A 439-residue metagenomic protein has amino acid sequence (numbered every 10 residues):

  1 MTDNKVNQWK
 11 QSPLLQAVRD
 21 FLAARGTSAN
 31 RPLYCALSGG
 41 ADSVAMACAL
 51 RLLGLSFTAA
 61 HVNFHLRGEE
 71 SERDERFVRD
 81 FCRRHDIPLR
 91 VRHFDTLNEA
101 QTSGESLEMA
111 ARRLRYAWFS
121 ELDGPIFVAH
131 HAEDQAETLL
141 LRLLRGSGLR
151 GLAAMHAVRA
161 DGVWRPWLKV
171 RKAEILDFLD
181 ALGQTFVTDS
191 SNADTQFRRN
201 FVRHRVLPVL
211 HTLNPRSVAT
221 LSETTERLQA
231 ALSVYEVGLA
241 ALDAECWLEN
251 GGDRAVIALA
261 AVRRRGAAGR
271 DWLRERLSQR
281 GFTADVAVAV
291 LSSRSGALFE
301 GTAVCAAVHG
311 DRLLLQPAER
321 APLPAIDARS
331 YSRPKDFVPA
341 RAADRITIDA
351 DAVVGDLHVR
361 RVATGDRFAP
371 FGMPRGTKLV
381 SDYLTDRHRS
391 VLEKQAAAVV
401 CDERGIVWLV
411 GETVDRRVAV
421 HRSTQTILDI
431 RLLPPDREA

Functional and structural regions predicted by a protein language model:
T2-D42, T58-F64, F94-T96, L114 (+2 more regions): AMP-forming adenylation/ATP pyrophosphatase catalytic core
T2-P208: Core alpha/beta nucleotide-donor-binding catalytic domains of modification enzymes
Q135, R150, V170, F197 (+6 more regions): Charged, alpha-helix-enriched surfaces in structured cytosolic catalytic cores of large nucleotide-utilizing machines
L144, H211, L277-G281: Hydrophobic/aromatic-lined pockets within catalytic cores
K169-A258, V262: Contiguous mid-protein beta-loop-alpha structural module that forms a pocket-lining wall or clamp of enzyme active
